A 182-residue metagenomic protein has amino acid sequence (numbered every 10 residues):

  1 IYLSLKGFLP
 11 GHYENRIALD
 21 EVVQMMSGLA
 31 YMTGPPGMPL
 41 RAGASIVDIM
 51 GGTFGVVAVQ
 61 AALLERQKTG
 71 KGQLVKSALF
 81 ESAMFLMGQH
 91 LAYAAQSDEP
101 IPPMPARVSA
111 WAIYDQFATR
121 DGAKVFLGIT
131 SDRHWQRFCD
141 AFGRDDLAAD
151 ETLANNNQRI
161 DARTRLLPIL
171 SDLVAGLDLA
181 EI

Functional and structural regions predicted by a protein language model:
I1-I129: Active-site-adjacent "lid/gating" segments in soluble enzymes
I113-I182: Aromatic-enriched alpha-helical interface/lid elements that frame and gate functional surfaces
